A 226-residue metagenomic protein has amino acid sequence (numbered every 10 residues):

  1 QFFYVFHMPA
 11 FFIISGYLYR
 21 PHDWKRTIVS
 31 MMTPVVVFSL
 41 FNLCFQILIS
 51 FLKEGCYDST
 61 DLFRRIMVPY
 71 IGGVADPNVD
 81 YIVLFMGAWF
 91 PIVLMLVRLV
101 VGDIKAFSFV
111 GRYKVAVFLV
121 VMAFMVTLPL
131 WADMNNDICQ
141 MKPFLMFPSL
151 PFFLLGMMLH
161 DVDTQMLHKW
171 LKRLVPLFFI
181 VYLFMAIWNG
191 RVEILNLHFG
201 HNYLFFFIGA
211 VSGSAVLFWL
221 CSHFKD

Functional and structural regions predicted by a protein language model:
Q1-D226: Alpha-helical transmembrane segments and their immediate juxtamembrane cytosolic regions
